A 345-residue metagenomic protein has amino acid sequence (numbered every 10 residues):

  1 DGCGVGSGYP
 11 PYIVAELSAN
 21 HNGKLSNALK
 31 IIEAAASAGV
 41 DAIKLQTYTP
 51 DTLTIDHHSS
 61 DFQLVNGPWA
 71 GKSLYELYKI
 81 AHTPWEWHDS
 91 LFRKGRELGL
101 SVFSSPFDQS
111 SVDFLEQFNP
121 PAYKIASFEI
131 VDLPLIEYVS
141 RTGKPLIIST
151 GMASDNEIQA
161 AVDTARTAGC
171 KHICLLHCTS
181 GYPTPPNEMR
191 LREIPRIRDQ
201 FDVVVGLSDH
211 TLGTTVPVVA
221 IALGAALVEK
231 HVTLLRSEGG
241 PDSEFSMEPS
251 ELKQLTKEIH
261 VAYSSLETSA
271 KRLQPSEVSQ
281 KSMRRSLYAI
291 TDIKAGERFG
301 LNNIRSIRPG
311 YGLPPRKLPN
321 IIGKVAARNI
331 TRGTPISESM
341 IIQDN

Functional and structural regions predicted by a protein language model:
D1-N345: Catalytic cores and adjacent flexible loops of soluble metabolic enzymes that perform enolate/carbanion chemistry on
